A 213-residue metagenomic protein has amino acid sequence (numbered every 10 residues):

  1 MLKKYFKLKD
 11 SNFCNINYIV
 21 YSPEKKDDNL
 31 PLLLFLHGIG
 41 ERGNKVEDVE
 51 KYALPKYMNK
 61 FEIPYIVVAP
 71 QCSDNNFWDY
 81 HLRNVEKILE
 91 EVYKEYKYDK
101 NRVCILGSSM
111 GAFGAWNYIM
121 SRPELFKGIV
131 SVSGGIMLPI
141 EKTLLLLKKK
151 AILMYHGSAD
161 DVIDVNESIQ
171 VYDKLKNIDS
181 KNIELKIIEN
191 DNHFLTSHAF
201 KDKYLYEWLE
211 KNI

Functional and structural regions predicted by a protein language model:
M1-L32, S108, Y118, I169-D173 (+3 more regions): A domain-start/cap signature at the N-terminus of enzymes
K26-L30, I39-F77, L138: Short substrate-entry loop that stabilizes the transition state in hydrolases
D27-D28, S73-S109: Gly/Ser-rich "nucleophile elbow"/oxyanion-hole loop immediately N-terminal to the catalytic nucleophile in hydrolases
L34-G38, S133, H156: The conserved beta1-alpha1 loop
I63, L147-I152: Short, proline-enriched alpha-helix->beta-strand connector loops that line the catalytic pocket of alpha/beta-hydrolase
P70-Q71, L106, V132-S133, Y155 (+1 more regions): Alpha/beta-hydrolase-fold catalytic nucleophile elbow
E95, N101-L146: Primarily recognizes the serine-hydrolase "nucleophile elbow" in alpha/beta-hydrolase and SGNH/GDSL folds
L153-Y155, D161-I213: C-terminal catalytic histidine-bearing segment of alpha/beta-hydrolase fold enzymes
